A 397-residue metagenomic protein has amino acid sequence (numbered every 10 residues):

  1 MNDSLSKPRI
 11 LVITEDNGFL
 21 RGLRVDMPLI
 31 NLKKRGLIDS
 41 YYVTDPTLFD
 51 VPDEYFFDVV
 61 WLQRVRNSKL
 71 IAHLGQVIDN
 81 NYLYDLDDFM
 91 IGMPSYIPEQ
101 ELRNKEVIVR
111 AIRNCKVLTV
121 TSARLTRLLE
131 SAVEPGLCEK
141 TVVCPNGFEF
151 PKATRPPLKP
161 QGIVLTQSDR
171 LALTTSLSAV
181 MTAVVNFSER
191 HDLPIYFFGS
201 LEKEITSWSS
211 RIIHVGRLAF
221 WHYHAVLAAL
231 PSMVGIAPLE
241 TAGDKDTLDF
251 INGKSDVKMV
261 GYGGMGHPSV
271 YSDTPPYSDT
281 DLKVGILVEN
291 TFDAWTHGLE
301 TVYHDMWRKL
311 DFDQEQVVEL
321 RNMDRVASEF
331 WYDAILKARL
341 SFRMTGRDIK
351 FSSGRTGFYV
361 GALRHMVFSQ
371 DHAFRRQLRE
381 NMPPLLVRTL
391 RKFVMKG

Functional and structural regions predicted by a protein language model:
M1-Q63: N-terminal pre-catalytic "stem/leader" segment of glycosyltransferase-like enzymes
D16-N31, E149-A153, K159-A229: Conserved catalytic-core segment of nucleotide-activated headgroup transferases in glycan assembly
L23, T345-G397: Membrane-proximal basic amphipathic "stem/tether" segments
M90, E99-L118: Membrane-proximal helix-turn-helix segments that form the acceptor-binding/catalytic region of lipid-linked
R124, G147: Carbohydrate-associated surface elements
A172-T175, W221, V226-G264, V270-D279: Nucleotide-sugar-dependent
D256, L282-D293, T301-W307: Conserved acidic donor-binding segment of nucleotide-sugar-dependent glycosyltransferases
N290, H304-Y359: A charged, aromatic-enriched C-terminal amphipathic alpha-helix characteristic of glycosyltransferases across folds
